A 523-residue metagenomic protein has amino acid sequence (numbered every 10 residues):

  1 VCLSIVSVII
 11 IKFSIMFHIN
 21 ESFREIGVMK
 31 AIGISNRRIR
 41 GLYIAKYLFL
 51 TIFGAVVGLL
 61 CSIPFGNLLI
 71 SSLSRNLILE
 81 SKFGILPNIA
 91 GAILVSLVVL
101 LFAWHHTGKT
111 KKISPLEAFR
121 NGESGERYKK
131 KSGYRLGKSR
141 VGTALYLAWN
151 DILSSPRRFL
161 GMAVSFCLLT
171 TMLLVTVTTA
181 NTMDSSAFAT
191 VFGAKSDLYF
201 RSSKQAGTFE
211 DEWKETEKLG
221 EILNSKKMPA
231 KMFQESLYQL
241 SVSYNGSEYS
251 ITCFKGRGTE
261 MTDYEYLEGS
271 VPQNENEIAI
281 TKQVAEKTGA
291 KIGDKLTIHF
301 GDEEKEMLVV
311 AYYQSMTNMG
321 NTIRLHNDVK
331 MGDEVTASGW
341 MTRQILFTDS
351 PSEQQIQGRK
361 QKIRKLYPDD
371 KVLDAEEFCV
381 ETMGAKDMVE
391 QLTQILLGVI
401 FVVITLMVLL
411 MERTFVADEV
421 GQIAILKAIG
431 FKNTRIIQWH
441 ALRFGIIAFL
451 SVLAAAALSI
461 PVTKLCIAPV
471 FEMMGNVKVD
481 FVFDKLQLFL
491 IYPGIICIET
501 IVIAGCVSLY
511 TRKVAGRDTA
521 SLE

Functional and structural regions predicted by a protein language model:
V1, I9-F49, L406-A448: Interfacial "coupling" helices/loops that link adjacent transmembrane helices in transporter permeases
V1-L3, F17-N20, V28, T179 (+7 more regions): Peri-transmembrane interface segments
K12-H18, S22-R24, L48-L79, I85-K112 (+4 more regions): Small-residue-rich transmembrane alpha-helices
M16, S72-S74, R158-L160, L168-D197 (+2 more regions): Alpha-helical transmembrane segments
I113-K130, L509-E523: Short cytosolic juxtamembrane segments of multi-pass membrane proteins
A189-D197, G207-G320, D328: Short beta-strand boundary microenvironments
A194, Q314-E353: Small-residue transmembrane helix packing/gating motifs
D369-S459, T463, A468, N476-F481 (+1 more regions): C-terminal transmembrane helical bundles of large multi-pass transporters and their helix-start/helix-kink determinants
